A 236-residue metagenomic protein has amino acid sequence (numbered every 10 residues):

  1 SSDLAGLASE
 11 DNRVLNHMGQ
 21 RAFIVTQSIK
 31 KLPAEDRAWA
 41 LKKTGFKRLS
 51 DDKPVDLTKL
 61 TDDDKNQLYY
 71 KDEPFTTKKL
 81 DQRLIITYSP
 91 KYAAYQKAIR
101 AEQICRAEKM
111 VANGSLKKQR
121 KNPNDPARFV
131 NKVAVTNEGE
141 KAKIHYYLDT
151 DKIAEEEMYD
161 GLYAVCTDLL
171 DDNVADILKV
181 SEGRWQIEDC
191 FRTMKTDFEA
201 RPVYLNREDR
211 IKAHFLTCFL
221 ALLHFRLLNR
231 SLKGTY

Functional and structural regions predicted by a protein language model:
S2-Y236: Anion-binding and metal-coordination hotspots
